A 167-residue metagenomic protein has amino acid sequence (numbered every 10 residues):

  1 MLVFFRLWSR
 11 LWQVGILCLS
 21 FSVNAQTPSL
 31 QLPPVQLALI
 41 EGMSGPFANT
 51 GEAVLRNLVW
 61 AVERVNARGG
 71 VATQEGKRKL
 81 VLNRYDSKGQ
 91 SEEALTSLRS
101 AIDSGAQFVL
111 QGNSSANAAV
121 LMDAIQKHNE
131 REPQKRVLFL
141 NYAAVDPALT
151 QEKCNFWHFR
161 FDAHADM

Functional and structural regions predicted by a protein language model:
M1-S9: N-terminal secretory signal peptides that target proteins for export/translocation
W8-S22: Bacterial N-terminal signal peptides
A25-T27: Boundary at the C-terminal end of the N-terminal hydrophobic targeting segment
L30-L32, R56-L82: Signal peptide-proximal N-terminal region of secreted/periplasmic/extracellular or secretory-lumen proteins
L32, A38-V59, D86-S91, S114: Extracytoplasmic "Venus flytrap"
M43-T50, N83-S87, A106-F108, N155-A163: Second-shell loop/turn segments in exported
R84, K88-Q107, K127: Short, well-structured alpha-helical segments in soluble
Q107-M167: Extracytoplasmic ligand/sensor domains, especially the bilobed periplasmic-binding protein
